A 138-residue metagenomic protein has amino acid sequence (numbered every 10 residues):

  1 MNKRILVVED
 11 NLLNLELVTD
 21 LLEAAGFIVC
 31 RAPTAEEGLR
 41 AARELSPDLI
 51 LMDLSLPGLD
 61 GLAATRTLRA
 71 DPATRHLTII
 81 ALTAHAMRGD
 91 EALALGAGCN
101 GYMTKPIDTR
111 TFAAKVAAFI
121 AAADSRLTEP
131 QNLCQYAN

Functional and structural regions predicted by a protein language model:
E9: Conserved acidic carboxylate
E16-A24: Charged docking surfaces used in two-component/phosphorelay signaling
G26-P33, A41, M103: Short hydrophobic/Thr-rich beta-strand motif most characteristic of the beta2 strand and flanking loop of CheY-like
D53, T83: Active-site residues of response regulator receiver
P57, R75, M87, K105: The feature encodes the CheY-like receiver
I107-V116: C-terminal output helix
